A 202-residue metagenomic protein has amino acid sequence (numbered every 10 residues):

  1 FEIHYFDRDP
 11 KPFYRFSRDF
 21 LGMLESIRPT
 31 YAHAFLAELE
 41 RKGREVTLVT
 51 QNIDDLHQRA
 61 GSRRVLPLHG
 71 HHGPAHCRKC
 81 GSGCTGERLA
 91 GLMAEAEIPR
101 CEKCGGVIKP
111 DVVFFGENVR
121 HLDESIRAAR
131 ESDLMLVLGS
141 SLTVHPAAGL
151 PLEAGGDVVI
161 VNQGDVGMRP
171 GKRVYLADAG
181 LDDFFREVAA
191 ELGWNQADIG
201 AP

Functional and structural regions predicted by a protein language model:
F1-P202: Conserved catalytic core of sirtuin-type NAD+-dependent deacylases
